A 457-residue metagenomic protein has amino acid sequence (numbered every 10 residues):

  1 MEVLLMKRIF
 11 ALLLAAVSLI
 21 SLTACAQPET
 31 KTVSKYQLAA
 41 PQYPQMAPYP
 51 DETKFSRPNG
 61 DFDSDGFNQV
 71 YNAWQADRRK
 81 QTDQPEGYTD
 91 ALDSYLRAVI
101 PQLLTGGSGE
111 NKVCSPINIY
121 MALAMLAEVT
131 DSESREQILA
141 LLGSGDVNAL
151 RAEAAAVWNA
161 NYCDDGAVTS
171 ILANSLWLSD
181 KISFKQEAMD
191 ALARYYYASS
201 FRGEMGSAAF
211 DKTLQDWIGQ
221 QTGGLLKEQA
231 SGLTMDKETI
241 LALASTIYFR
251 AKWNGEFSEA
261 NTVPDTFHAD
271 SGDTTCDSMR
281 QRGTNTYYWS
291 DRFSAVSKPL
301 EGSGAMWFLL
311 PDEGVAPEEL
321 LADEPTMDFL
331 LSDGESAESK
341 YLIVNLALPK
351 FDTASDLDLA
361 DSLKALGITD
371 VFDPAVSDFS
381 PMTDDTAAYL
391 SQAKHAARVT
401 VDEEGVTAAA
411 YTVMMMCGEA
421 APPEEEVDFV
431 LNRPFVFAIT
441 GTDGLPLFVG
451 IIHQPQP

Functional and structural regions predicted by a protein language model:
V3-L5, F10, C25-E204: Detector for small/aliphatic-rich hydrophobic stretches
F10-V17: Sec-dependent signal peptide hydrophobic core
S18-L22: Hydrophobic core
P50-P58, G109-I119, L126, V147-E313 (+1 more regions): Non-catalytic, conformational "gating/processing" segments within enzyme and secreted inhibitor domains
D90-L96, I100, T412-C417, A421-P423: Charged, flexible boundary elements
I138-L142, F257-T266, P317-M327: Short Gly/aromatic-enriched secondary-structure transition segments
L243, S294-G302, W307-L309, P422-P457: Extended hydrophobic
V315-A316, P446: Short beta-strands and strand-coil junctions in structured, solvent-facing domains, enriched
